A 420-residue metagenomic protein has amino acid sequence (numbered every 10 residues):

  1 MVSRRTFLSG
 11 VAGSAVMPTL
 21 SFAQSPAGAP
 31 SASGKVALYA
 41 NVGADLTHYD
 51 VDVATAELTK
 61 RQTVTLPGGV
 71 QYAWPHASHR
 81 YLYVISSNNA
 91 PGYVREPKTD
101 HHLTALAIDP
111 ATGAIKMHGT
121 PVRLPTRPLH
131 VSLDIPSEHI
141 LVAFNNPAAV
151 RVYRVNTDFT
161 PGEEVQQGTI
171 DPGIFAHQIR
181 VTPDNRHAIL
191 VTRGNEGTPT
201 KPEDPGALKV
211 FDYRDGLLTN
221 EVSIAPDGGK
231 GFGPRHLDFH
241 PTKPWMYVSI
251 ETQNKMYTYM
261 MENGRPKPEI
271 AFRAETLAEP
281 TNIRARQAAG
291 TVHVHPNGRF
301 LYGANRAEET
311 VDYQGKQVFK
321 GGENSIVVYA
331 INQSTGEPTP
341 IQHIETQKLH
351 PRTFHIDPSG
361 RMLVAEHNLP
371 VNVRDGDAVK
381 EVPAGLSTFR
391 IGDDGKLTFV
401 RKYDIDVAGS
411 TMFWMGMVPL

Functional and structural regions predicted by a protein language model:
M1-P18: N-terminal secretory signal peptides and thylakoid transit peptides that target proteins across membranes
N41-V42, Y93-D100, N145-A148, T198-G206 (+3 more regions): Short, solvent-exposed loop/turn segments at conserved positions within beta-propeller repeat blades
G43, S87-N89, N145, R193-G194 (+4 more regions): Short loop/turn segments immediately following the C-termini of beta-strands
D50-T55, A107-G113, R154-T160, D212-L217 (+3 more regions): Short loop/turn segments immediately following beta-strands, especially the blade-tip and inter-blade linker loops
T59-V64, M117-P121, V165-T169, E221-D227 (+3 more regions): A short beta-strand motif characteristic of beta-propeller blades
P67-S78, L124-P136, I170-N185, G228-W245 (+4 more regions): Beta-rich, blade/repeat-based domains predominating in secreted/periplasmic proteins but also intracellular
K116-R180: Asp-box/WD-like beta-propeller blade repeats and closely related beta-sheet repeat scaffolds
